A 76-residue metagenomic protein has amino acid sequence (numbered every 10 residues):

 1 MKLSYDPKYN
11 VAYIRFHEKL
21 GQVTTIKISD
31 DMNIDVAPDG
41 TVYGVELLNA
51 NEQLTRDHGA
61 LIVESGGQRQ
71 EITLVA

Functional and structural regions predicted by a protein language model:
M1-A76: Small, basic N-terminal interaction modules of short regulatory proteins
